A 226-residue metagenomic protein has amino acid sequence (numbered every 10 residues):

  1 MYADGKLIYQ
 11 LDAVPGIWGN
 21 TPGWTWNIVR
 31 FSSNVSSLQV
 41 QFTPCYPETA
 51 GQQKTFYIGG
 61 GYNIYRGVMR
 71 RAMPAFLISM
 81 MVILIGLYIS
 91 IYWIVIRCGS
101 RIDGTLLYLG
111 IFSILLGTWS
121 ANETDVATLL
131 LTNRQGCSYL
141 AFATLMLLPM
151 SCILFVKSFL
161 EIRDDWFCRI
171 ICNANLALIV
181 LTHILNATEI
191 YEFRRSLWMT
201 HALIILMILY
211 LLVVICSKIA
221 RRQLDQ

Functional and structural regions predicted by a protein language model:
M1-V82: Membrane-proximal, cysteine-centered motifs at transmembrane boundaries in secretory-pathway and membrane proteins
M73-Q226: Juxtamembrane segments at transmembrane-helix boundaries in multi-pass signal-transduction membrane proteins
